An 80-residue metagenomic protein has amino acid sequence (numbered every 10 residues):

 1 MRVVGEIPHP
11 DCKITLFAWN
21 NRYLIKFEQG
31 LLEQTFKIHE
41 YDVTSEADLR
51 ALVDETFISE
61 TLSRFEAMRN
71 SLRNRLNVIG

Functional and structural regions predicted by a protein language model:
M1-Q34: N-terminal acidic leader/helix
F36-Y41: Generic detection of short hydrophobic beta-strand segments and adjacent strand-loop junctions
D42-G80: Mixed-charge, Lys/Arg-enriched low-complexity segments
